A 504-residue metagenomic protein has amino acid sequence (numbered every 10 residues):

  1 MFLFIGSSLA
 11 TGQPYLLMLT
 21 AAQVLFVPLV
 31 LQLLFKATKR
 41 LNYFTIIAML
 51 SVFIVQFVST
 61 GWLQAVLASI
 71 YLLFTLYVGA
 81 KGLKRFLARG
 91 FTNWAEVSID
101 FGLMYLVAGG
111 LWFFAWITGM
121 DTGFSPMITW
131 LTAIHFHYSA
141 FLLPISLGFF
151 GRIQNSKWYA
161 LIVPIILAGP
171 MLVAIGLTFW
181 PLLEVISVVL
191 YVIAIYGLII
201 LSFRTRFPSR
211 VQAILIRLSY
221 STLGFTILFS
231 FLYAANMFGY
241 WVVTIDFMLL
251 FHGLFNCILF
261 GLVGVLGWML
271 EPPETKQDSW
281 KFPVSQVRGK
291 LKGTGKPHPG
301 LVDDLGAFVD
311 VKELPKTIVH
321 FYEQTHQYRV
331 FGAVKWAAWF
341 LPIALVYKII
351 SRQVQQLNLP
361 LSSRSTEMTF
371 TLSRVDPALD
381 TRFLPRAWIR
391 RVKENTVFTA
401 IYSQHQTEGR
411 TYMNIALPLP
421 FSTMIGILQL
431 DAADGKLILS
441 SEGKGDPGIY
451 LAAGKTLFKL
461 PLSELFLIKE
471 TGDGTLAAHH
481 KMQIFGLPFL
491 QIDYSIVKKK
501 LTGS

Functional and structural regions predicted by a protein language model:
M1-G293, L476, H480: Hydrophobic alpha-helical transmembrane segments of multi-pass integral membrane proteins
F255-L262, P488-S504: Hydrophobic, glycine-enriched assembly/anchoring segments
V287-I492, V497: Soluble ligand-binding/transfer domains with enclosed cavities or grooves
